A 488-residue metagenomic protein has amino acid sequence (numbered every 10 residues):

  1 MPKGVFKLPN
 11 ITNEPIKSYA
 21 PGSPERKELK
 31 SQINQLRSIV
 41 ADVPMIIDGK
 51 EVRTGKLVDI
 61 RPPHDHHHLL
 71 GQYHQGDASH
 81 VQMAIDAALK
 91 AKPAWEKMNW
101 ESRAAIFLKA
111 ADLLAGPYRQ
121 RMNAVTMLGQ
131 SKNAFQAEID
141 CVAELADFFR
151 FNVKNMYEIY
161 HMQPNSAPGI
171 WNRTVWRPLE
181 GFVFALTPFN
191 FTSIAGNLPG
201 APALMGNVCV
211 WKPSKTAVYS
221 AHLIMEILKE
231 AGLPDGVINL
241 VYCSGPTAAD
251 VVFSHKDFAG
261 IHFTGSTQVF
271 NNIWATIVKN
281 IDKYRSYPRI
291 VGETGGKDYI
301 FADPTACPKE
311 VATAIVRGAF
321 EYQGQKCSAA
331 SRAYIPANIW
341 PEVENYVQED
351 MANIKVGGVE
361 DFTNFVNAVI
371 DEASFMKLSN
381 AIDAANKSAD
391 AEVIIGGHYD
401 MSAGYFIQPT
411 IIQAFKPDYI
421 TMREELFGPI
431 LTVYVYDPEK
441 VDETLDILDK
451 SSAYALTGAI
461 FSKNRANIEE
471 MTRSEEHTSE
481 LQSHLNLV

Functional and structural regions predicted by a protein language model:
M1-K7, E14, S18, D65-G71 (+9 more regions): Conserved C-terminal structural/oligomerization subdomain of aldehyde/semialdehyde dehydrogenase
M1-L70: Hydrophobic face of amphipathic alpha-helices that form TPR/SEL1-like repeat modules and related alpha-solenoid
R53-G55, D59-R61, H66-Y160, K450: Glycine-rich loop-to-alpha-helix module at the N-terminal edge of alpha/beta enzyme cores
H67, A88, R103, G206 (+8 more regions): Residue-level signal for inorganic ion chemistry
A84-A94, K109-L113, P117, V125 (+15 more regions): Generic, well-ordered alpha-helical scaffold segments in large soluble proteins
V125-K132, P164-P168, D361-N367: Short linear capping/connector segments at secondary-structure termini
M127, L145-A146, K154-E310: Rossmann-like NAD(P) dinucleotide-binding subdomain of oxidoreductase/dehydrogenase enzymes
I227-G232, S254-K256, G260, T267-P417 (+3 more regions): ALDH superfamily catalytic-core signature
